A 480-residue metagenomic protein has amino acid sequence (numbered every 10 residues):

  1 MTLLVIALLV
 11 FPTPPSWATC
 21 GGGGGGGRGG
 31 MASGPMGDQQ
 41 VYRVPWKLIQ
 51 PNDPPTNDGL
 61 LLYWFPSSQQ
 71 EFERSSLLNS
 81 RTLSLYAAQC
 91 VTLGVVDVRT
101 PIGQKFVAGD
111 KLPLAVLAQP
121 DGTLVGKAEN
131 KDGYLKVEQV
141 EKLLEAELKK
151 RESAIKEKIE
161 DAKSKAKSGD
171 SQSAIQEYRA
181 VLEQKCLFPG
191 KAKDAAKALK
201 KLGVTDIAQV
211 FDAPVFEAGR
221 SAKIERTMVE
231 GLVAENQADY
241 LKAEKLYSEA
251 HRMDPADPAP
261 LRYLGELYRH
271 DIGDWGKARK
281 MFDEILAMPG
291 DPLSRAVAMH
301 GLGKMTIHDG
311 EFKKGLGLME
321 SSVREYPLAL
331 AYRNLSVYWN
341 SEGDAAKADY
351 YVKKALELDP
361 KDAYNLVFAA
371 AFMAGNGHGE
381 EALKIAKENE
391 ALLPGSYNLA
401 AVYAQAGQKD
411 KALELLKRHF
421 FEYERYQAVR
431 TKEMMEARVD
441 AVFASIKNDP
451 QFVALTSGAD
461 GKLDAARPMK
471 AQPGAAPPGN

Functional and structural regions predicted by a protein language model:
G21-A88: Local sequence-structure signature of Cys/Sec-based thiol-disulfide redox active-site neighborhoods
K111-R151: Non-catalytic, surface beta->alpha helical segment in thiol-disulfide oxidoreductase systems
S153-L187, R220-M253, E266-H270, V297 (+2 more regions): Alpha-helical segment of the N-proximal tetratricopeptide repeat
C186, S221, P255, G290-L293 (+5 more regions): Short coil turns that delineate tetratricopeptide repeat
K191-A192, P260, S294-A298, A331-Y332 (+3 more regions): TPR alpha-solenoid repeat register
D194, A198, V229, Y263 (+4 more regions): Canonical tetratricopeptide repeat
R333, V337-N480: Alpha-helical protein-protein interaction modules
